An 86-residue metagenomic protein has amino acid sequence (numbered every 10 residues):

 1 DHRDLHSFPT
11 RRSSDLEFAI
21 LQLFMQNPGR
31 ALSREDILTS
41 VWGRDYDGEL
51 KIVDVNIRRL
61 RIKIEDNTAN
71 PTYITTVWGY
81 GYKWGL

Functional and structural regions predicted by a protein language model:
D1-S13: Short, small-residue-biased leader/transition segments that mark boundaries at the very start of proteins
R11-R12, F18-Y80: Positively charged, aromatic-enriched patches within helix-turn-helix-type DNA-binding elements, predominantly
Y82-G85: Conserved active-site beta-strand element of glycosyltransferases/polysaccharide synthases
